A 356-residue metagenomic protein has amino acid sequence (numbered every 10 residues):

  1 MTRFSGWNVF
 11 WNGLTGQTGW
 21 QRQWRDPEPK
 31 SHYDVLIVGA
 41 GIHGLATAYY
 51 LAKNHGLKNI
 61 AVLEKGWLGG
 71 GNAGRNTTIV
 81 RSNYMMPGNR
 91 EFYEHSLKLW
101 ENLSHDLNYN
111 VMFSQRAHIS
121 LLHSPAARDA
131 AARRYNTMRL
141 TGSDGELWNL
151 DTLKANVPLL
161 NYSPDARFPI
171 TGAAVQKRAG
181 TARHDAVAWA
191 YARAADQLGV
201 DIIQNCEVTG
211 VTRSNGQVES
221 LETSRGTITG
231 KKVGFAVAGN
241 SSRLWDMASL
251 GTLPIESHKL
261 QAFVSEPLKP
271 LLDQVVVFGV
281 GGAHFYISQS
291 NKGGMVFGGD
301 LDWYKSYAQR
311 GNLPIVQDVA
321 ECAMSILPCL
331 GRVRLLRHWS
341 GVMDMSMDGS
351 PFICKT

Functional and structural regions predicted by a protein language model:
M1-V35, Y50-K58: Extreme N-terminal leader/targeting segments of oxidoreductases
A40-L45, K65: Glycine-rich Rossmann-fold phosphate-binding loop(s) that bind the pyrophosphate of adenine dinucleotide cofactors
Y49-K53, T78-V80, Y109-A117, G210-V218 (+2 more regions): Active-site substrate-recognition segment that forms the wall of the catalytic cavity or substrate channel
A52-A73: Glycine-rich FAD pyrophosphate-binding loop
T77-L159, Y286, C322-M324: Dinucleotide-binding Rossmann-like beta1-alpha1 core, especially the glycine-rich loop that anchors the ADP
E91-E94, L121-A130, A174-A194, I203 (+1 more regions): Short beta-strand to alpha-helix junction loop
A174-K232: Helical element adjacent to the flavin cofactor pocket in flavoenzyme catalytic cores
